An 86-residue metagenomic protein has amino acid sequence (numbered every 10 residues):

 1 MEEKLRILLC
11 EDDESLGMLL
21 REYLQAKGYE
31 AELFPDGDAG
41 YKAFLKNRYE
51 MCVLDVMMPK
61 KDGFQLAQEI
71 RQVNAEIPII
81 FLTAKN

Functional and structural regions predicted by a protein language model:
M1-N86: N-terminal/domain-start alpha-helical segments
